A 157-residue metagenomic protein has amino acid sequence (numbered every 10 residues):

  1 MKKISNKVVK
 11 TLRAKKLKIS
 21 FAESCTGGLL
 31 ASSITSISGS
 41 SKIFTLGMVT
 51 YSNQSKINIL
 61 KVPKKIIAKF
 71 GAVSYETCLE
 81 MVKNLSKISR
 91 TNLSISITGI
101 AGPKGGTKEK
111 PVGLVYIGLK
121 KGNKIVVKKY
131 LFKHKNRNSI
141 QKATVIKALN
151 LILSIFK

Functional and structural regions predicted by a protein language model:
M1-K157: Short alpha-helical segments enriched in small residues
